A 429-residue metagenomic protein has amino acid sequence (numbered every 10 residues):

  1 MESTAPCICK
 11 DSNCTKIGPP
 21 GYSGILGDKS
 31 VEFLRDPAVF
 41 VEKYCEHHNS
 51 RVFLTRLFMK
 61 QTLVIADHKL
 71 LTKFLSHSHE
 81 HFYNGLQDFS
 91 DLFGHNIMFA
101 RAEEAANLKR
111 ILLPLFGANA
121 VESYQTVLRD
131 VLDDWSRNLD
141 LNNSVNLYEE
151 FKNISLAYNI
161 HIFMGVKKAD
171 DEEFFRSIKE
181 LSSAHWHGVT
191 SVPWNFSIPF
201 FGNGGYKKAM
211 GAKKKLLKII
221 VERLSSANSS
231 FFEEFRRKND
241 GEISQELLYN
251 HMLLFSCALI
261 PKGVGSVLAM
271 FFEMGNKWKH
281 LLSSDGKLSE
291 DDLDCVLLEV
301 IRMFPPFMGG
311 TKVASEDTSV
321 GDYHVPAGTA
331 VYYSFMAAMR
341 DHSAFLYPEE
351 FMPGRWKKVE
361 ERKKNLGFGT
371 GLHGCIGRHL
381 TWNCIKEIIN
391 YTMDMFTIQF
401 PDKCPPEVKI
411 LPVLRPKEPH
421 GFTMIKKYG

Functional and structural regions predicted by a protein language model:
E2-F93, D134, K364: N-terminal membrane-proximal hinge/A-helix region immediately C-terminal to the signal-anchor transmembrane segment
E2-N13, K43, N84, G94-R129 (+2 more regions): Cytochrome P450
D28-N49, G286-Y323, T329, H342: Conserved cytochrome P450 K-helix E-x-x-R motif and the immediately C-terminal K′/meander segment
R56-L63, E122-D130, L139-H161, D170-R176 (+2 more regions): Cytochrome P450
E80, Y333-V359: Conserved cytochrome P450 K-helix/beta-meander segment immediately N-terminal to the heme-binding cysteine loop
N159, L216, I220, R237-K287 (+5 more regions): Central I-helix of cytochrome P450 enzymes
R176-I243: Cytochrome P450 catalytic core segment centered on helix I
H379-L414: Cytochrome P450 heme-binding "Cys pocket" and the immediately downstream C-terminal segment
